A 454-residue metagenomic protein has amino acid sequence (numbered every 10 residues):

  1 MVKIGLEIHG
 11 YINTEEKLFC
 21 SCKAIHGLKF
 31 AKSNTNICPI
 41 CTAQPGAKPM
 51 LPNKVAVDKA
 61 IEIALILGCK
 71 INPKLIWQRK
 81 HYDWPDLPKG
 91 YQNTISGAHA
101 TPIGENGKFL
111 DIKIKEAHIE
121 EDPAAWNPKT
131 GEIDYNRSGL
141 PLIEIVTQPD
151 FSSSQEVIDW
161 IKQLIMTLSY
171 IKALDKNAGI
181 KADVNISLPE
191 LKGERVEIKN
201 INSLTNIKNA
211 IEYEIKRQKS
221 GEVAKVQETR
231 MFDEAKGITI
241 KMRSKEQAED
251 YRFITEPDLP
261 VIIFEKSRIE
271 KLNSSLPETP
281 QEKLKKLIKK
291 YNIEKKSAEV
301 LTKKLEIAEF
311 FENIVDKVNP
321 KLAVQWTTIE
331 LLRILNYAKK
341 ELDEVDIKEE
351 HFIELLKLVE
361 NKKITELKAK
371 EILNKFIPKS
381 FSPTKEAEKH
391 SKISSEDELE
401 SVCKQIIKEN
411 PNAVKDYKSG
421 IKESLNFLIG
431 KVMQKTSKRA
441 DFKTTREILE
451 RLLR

Functional and structural regions predicted by a protein language model:
M1-E278, K289-Y291, K295, K317-P320 (+1 more regions): Basic, nucleic-acid-interacting segments
N13, K216, A308, T328-N336 (+5 more regions): Amphipathic alpha-helical core segments of compact helical bundles
P39-A43, P141-P149, L191-R195, E309-I314 (+5 more regions): Short, hydrophobic beta-strand segments
I180-E190, K289-E312, P320-A338, F376-P378: Core structural elements
I269-S275, E312-V318, F352-I364: Extended, non-catalytic structural segments that build the interaction scaffolds of large macromolecular assemblies
N292, I314-A323, K363, S419-E423: Structural motif
D343-I353, E366-Q434: Strongly charged, low-complexity linkers/loops
